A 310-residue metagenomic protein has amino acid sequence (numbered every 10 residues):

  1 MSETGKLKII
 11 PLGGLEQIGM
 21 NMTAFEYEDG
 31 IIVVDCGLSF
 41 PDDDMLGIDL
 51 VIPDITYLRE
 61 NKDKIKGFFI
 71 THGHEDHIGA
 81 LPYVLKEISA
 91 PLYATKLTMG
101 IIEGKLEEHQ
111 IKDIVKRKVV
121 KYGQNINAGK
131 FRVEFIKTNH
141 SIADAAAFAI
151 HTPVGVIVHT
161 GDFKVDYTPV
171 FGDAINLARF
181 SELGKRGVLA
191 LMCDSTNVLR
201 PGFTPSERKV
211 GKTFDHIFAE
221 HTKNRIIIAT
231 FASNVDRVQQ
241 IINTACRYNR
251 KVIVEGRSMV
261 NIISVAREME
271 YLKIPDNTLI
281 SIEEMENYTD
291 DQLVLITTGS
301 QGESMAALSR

Functional and structural regions predicted by a protein language model:
S2-F69, H74-D290, S300-R310: His/Asp/Glu-rich metal-coordinating catalytic cores of metallo-dependent phosphodiesterases/hydrolases acting on
Q292-V294: Loop/turn-to-beta-strand initiation segments
I296-T298: Short, conserved beta-strand edge motifs with alternating hydrophobic and charged residues
